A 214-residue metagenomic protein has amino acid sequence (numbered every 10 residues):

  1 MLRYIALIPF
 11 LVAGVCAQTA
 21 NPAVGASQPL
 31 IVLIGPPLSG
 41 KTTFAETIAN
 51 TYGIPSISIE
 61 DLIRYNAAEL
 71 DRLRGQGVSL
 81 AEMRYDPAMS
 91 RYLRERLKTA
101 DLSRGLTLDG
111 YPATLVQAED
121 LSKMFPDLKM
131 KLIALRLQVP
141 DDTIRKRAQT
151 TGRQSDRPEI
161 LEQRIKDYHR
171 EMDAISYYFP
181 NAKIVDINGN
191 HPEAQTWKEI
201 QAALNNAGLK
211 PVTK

Functional and structural regions predicted by a protein language model:
L2-K214: Glycine-rich phosphate-binding loop of ATP-dependent small-molecule kinases
